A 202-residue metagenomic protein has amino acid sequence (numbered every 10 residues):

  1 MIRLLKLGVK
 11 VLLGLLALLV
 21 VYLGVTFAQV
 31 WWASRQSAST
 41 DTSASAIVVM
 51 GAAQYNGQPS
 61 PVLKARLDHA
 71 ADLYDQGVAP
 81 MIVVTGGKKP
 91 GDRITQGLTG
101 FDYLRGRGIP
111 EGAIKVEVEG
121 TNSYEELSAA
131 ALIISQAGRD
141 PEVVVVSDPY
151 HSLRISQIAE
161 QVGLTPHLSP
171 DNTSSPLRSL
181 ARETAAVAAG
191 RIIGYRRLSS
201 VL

Functional and structural regions predicted by a protein language model:
M1-V9, T173, L177, A181 (+1 more regions): Structural motif marking the loop-to-transmembrane transition
I2-S39: N-terminal type II signal-anchor transmembrane helix that functions as the membrane-insertion/stop-transfer segment
A28-A181: A structural signal for short, hydrophobic/glycine-enriched beta-strand patches
D140-D148, I192-L202: Short, basic, helix/turn surface patches
L177-S199: A transmembrane-helix-recognition feature enriched in membrane-embedded lipid enzymes and envelope glyco-/phospholipid
